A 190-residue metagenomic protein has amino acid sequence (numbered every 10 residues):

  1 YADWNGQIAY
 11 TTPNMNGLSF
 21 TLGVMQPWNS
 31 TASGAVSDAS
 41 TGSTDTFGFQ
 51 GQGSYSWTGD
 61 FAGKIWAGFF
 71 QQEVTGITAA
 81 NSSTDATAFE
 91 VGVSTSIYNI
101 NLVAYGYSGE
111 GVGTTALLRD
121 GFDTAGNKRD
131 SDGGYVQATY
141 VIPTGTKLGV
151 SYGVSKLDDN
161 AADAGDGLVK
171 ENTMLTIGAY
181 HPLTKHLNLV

Functional and structural regions predicted by a protein language model:
Y1, T146, H181-V190: Outer-membrane beta-barrel biogenesis signature
Y1-F49, L118-D123: Surface-exposed coil loops of outer-membrane beta-barrel proteins
L18-F20, T46, N160-D163, V190: Aromatic-residue hotspot detector
S30-A32, T75, D158-A161, H186-V190: Short active-site-adjacent structural elements
T44, G51-G178, P182: Detector for outer-membrane/organellar transmembrane beta-barrel domains, recognizing the amphipathic beta-strand
